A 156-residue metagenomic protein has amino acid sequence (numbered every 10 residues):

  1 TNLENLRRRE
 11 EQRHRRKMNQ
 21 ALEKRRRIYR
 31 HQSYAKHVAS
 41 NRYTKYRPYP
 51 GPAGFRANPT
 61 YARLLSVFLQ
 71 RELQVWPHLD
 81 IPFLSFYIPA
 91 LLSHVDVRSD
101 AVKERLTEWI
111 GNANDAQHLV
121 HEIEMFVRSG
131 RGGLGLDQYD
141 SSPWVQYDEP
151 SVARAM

Functional and structural regions predicted by a protein language model:
N2-M156: Charged, amphipathic alpha-helical regulatory modules used for macromolecular assembly or allosteric control
